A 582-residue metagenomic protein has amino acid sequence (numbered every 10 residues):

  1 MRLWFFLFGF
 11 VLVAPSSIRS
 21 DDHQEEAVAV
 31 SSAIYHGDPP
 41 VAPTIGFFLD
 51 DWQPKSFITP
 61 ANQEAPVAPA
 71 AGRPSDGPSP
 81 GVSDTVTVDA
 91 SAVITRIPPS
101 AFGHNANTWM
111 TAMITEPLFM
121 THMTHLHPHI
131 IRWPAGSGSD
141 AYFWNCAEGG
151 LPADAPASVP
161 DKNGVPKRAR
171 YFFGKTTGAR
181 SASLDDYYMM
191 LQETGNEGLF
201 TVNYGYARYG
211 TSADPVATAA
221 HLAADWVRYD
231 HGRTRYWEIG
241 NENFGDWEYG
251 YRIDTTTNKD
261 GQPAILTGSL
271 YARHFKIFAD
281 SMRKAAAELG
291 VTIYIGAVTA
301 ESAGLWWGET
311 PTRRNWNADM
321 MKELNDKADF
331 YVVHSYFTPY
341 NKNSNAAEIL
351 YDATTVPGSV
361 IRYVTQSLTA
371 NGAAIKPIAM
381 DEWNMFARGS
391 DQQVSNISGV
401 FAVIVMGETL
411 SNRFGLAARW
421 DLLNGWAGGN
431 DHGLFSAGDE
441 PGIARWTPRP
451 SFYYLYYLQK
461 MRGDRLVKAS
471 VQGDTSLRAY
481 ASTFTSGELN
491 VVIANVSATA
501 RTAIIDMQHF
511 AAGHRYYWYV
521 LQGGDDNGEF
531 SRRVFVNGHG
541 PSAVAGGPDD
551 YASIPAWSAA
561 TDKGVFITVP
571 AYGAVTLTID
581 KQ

Functional and structural regions predicted by a protein language model:
W4-A14: Bacterial N-terminal signal peptides
I18-I239, F244-G308, R313, E323-K327 (+5 more regions): Non-catalytic accessory regions flanking glycosidase/transglycosidase catalytic cores in CAZymes
R180, T338-A387: Glycoside hydrolase catalytic-domain groove-lining segments
W316, M320, I349-D352, F401: Non-transmembrane, amphipathic alpha-helical segments
M321-F337, N341-K342: Anion-binding catalytic surfaces of enzymes that hydrolyze or transfer phosphate/sulfate esters
A387-N396, N430-H432: Short glycine/threonine-rich loop-to-helix capping motif typified by GTGT followed within a few residues by an Asp-Pro
